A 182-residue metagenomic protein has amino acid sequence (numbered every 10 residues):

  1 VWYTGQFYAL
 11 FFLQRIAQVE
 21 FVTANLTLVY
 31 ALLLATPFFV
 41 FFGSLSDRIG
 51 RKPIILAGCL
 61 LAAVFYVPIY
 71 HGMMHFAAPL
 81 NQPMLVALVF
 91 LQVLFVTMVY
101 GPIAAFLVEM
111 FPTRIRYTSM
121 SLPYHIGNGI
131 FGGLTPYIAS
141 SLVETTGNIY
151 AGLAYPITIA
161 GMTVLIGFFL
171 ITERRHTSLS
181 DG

Functional and structural regions predicted by a protein language model:
V1-A35, F131-P136: Extracytoplasmic gate region of multi-pass secondary transporters
F38-R51: Helix-to-loop junctions at the C-terminal end of transmembrane segments in multipass secondary transporters
R48-L60: Cytoplasmic membrane-interface "Motif A"-like loop-to-helix N-cap segments of 12-TM Major Facilitator Superfamily
L60-P79: C-terminal ends and interior cores of transmembrane alpha-helices in multi-pass membrane transporters/permeases
G72, T158-G182: Multi-pass alpha-helical transporter architecture, strongest for 12-TM Major Facilitator/SLC carriers used
L80-M98: Hydrophobic core of transmembrane alpha-helices in multi-pass small-molecule transporters, especially MFS/SLC-type
M98-F111: Intracellular juxtamembrane helix-capping segments at the cytosolic ends of symmetry-related transmembrane helices
A139-T158: A membrane-interface helix-boundary motif in multi-pass transporters
